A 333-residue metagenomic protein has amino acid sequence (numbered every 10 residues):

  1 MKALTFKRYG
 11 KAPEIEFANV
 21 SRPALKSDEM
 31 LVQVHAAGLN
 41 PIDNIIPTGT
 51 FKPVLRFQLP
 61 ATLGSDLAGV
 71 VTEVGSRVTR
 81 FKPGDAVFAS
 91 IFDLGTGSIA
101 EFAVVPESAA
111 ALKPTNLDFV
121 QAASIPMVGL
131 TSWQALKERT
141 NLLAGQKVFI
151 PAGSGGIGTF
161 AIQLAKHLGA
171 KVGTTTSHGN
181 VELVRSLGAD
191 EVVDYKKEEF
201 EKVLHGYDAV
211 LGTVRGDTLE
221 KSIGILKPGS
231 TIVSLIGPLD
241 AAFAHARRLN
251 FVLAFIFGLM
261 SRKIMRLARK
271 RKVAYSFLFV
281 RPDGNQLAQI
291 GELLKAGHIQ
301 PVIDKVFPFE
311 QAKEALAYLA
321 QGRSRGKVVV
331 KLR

Functional and structural regions predicted by a protein language model:
S21-G38, F51-L94, T213: Glycine-rich beta-strand-centered segment in the early N-terminal region that forms part of a ligand/cofactor-binding
S76-R77, T174-L183, G216-T218, D240-A241: Short glycine/proline-centered loop/turn elements that form peptide/ligand docking sites
R80, A89-A152: NAD(P)H dinucleotide-binding glycine-rich loop of Rossmann-like/cofactor-binding domains, especially the beta1-alpha1
I125-K197: Mid-domain Rossmann-like dinucleotide-binding core that forms the NAD(H)/NADP(H) cofactor-binding site
K202-A209: A short acidic, Gly/Pro-enriched loop at the edge of an enzyme's catalytic core that lines a small-molecule cofactor
T218-A296, L332-R333: Glycine-rich phosphate-binding loop and adjacent beta-alpha segment of Rossmann(oid) nucleotide-cofactor-binding
F279-R333: C-terminal hydrophobic helical "lid"/dimerization subdomain of Rossmann-like NAD(P)H-dependent oxidoreductases
